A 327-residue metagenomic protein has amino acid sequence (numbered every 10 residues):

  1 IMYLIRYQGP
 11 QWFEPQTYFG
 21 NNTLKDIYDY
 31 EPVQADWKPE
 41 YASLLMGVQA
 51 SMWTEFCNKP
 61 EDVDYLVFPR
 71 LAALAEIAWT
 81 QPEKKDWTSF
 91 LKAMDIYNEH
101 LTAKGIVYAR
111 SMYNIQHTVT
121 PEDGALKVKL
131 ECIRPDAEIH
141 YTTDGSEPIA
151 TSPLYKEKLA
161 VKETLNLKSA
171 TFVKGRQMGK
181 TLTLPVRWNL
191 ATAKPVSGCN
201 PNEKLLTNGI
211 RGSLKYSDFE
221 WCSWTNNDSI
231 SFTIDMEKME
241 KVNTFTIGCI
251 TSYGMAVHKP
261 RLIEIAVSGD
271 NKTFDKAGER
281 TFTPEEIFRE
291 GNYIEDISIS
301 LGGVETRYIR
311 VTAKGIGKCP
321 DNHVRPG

Functional and structural regions predicted by a protein language model:
I1-I139, R187-C199: Substrate-binding groove of N-acetylhexosamine-processing glycoside hydrolases
S43-G47, A125, D136, K156 (+3 more regions): Active-site lining segments that contact anionic ligands and/or coordinate catalytic metals
L71, Q177-G179, D321-P326: Beta-sandwich strand segments
L71, Y141, S169, F245 (+1 more regions): Hydrophobic, well-ordered secondary-structure elements that form the walls of internal hydrophobic environments
L91-S231, I250: Short, compositionally stereotyped local motifs that mark structural "simplifiers"
V161, E285-G291: Short proline/glycine- and polar residue-rich coil/turn motifs
L214-G278, Y293-G327: Aromatic, loop-rich ligand-recognition surfaces of beta-strand-rich domains
K276-I287: Solvent-exposed serine/threonine-rich low-complexity stretches and specific carbohydrate-binding patches
